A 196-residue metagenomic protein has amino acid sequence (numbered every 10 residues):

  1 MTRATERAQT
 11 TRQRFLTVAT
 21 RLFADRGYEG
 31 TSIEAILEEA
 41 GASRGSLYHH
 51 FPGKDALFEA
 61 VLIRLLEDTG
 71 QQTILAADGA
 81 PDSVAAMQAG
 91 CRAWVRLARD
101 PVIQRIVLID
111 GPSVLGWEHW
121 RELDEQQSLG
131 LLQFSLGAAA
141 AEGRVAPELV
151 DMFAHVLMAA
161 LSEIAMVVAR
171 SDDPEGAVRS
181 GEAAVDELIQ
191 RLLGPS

Functional and structural regions predicted by a protein language model:
M1-R26, G30-A42, D55-E59: Basic, helix-initiating cap at the start of DNA-binding domains
G41-F51: Short hydrophobic/aromatic patch on the recognition helix
E59-L65: Alpha-helical DNA-contacting segments of helix-turn-helix folds
A60, I74-I103, F153-L157: Hydrophobic alpha-helical connector segments
E67-Q71, W117-E142, D151-H155, R179 (+1 more regions): Amphipathic alpha-helical packing segments from all-alpha helical-bundle domains
R96-D100, Q133-F134, A138, L157-E175 (+1 more regions): Amphipathic C-terminal alpha-helical segment
A98-E118, M166, R170: Amphipathic alpha-helical segments used for helix-helix packing
